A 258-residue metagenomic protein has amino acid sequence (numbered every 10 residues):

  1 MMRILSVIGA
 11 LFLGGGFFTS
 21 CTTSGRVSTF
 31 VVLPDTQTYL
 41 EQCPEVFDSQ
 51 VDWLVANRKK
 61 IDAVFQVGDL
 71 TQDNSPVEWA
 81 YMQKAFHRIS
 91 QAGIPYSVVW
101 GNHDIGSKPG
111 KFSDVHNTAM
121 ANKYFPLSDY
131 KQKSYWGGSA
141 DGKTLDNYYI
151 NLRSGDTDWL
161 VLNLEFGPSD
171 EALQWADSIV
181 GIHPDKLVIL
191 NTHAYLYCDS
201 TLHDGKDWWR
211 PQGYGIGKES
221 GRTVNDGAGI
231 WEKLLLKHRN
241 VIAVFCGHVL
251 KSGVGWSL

Functional and structural regions predicted by a protein language model:
M1-G25: Bacterial Sec-dependent N-terminal signal peptides
S20-E78, W208-R210: N-terminal active-site segment of His-dependent metallophosphoesterases
G25-R26, L173, H183-V241: Active-site-proximal segments of metal-dependent phosphoesterases and phosphodiesterases across multiple
V27-Q37, T157-G167, N191: Active-site-proximal beta-strand elements of phosphoester/diester hydrolases
V32-P34, D62-D69, Y96-G101, L164 (+3 more regions): Active-site neighborhood of phospho(di)ester-bond hydrolases with catalytic His/Asp-centered motifs
T36-L40, L70-D73, L162-G167, I216-T223: The substrate-binding groove and active-site-proximal loops of carbohydrate-active enzymes, especially glycoside
F47-D48, W79-M82, V224-I230: Well-ordered, non-membrane alpha-helical segments in soluble/globular domains
P76-W175, G181-P184, Q212-G213, V254-L258: Extended active-site neighborhood of metal-dependent phosphoesterases/phosphodiesterases
